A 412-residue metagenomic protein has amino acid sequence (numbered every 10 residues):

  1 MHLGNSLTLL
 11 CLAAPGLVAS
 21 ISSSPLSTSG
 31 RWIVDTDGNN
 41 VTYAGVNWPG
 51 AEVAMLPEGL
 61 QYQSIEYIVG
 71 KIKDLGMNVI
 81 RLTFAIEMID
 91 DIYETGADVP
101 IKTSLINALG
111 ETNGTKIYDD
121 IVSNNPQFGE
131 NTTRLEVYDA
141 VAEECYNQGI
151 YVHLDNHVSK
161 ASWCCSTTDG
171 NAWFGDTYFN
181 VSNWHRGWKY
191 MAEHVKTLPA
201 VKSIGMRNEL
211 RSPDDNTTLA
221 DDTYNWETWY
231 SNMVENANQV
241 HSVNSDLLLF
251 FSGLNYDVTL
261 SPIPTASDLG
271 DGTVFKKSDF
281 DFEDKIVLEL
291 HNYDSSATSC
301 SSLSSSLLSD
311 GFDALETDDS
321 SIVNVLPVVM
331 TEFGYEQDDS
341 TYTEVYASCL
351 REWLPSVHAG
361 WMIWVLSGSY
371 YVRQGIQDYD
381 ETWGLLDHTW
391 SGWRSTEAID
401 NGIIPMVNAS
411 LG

Functional and structural regions predicted by a protein language model:
M1-S20: Fungal secretory targeting signals
P15-R81, I92-N113: N-terminal carbohydrate-binding accessory modules
V53, V69-K202, N208-R211: Substrate-binding cleft and catalytic face of glycoside hydrolase catalytic domains, especially the flexible beta-alpha
L56-E58, D91-T95, W163-C165, N216-T217 (+2 more regions): Short, solvent-exposed loop/turn and secondary-structure capping segments
Q63-E87, G311-N324, V357-G360: Catalytic domains of carbohydrate-active enzymes, especially glycoside hydrolases
G175-Y178, S182-S203, R207-G360, G368 (+1 more regions): Extracellular glycoside hydrolase catalytic/binding regions
G384-G412: C-terminal functional modules
